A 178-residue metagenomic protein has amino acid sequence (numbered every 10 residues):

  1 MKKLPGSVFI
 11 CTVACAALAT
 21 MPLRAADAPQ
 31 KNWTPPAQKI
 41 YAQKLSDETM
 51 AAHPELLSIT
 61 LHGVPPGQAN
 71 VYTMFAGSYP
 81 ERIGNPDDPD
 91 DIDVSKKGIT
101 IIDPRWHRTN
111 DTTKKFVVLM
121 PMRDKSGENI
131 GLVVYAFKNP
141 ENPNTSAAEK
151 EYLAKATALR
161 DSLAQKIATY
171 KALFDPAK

Functional and structural regions predicted by a protein language model:
M1-C11: Bacterial N-terminal signal peptides that target proteins for export
I10-T20: Bacterial N-terminal signal peptides
M21-A25: Sec/Tat signal peptide C-region and signal peptidase I cleavage site
P29-Q43, F137-K178: Juxtadomain coupling helices with adjacent low-complexity linkers
I40-A42, G77-H107: Extracytoplasmic/periplasmic sensor domains and loops in membrane signaling proteins
D47-A69, D161, Q165-L173: Short N-terminal helix-loop-first-beta-strand/juxtamembrane motif that initiates sensory/input modules
T112-P121: A short beta-strand signature within small-molecule sensing/ligand-binding domains used in signal transduction
G131-L132: Short glycine-/small-residue motifs
